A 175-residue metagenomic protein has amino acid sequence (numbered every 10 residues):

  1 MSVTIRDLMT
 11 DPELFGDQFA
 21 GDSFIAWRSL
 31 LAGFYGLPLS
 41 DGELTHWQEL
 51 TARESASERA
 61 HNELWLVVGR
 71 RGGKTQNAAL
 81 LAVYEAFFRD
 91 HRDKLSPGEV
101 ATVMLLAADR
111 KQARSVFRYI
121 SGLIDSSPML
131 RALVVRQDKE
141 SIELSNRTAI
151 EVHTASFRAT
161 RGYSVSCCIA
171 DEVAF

Functional and structural regions predicted by a protein language model:
M1-F175: Phosphate/NTP-binding elements of NTP-utilizing enzymes
